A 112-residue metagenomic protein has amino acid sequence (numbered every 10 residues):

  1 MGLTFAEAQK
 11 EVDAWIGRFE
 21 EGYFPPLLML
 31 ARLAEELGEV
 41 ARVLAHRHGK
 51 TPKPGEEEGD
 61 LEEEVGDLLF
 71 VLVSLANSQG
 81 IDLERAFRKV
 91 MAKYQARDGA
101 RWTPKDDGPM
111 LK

Functional and structural regions predicted by a protein language model:
M1-V65, L69-K112: Flexible "arm" and connector segments at domain edges
